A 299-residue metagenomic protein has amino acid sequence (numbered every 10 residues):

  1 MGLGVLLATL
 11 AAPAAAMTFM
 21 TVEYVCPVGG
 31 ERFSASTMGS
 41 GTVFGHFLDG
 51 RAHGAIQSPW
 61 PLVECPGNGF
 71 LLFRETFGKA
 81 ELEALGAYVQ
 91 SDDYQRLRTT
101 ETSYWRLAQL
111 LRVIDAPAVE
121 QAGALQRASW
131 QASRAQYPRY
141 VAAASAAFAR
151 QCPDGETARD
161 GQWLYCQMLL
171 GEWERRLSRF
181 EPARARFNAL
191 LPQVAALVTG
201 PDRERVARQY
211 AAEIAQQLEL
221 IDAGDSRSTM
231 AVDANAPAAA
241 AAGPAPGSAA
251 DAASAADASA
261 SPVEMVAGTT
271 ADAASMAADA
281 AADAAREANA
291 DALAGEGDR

Functional and structural regions predicted by a protein language model:
T9-P13: N-terminal signal peptide c-region/cleavage motif recognized by signal peptidases
A15-V89: N-terminal cysteine/histidine-rich coordination modules
L85-A87, S91, R98-A135, G161-W173: Amphipathic alpha-helical repeat scaffolds of TPR domains
R106-V119, A149-G161, A196-R203: Flexible helix-coil transition and linker loops at the boundaries of alpha-helical arrays
R127, L169, Q209-E213, Q217: "A position-specific structural signal for the A-helix of alpha-solenoid helical repeats
M230-R299: Compositionally biased, proline/threonine/alanine/serine-rich low-complexity intrinsically disordered stretches
